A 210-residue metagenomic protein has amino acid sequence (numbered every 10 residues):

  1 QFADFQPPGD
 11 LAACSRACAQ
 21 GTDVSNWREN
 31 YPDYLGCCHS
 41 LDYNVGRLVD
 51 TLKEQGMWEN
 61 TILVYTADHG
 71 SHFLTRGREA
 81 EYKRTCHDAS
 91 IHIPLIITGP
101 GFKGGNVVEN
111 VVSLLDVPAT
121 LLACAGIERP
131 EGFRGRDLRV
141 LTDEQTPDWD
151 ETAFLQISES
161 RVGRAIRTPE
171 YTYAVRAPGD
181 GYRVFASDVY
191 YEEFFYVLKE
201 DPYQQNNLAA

Functional and structural regions predicted by a protein language model:
Q1-V111, C124-I127, E131, Y182 (+1 more regions): Active-site-proximal cap/lid insertion segments
Y43-G46, A119, N206: Solvent-exposed, polar/charged alpha-helical surfaces in well-ordered, non-transmembrane soluble domains, broadly
E59-T61, G105-I166: Polar, surface-exposed loop/tail segments that function as active-site lids or cofactor/substrate-recognition elements
H72, L95, V107, D137-V140 (+3 more regions): Conserved beta-strand positions that form and line the central face of beta-propeller blades
T85-A89, I157-A209: C-terminal, low-complexity/hydrophilic appendages and adjacent surface loops of extracellular/periplasmic anionic
G99-F102, A125-E128, E144, P169-Y171 (+2 more regions): Short loop segments at secondary-structure junctions
